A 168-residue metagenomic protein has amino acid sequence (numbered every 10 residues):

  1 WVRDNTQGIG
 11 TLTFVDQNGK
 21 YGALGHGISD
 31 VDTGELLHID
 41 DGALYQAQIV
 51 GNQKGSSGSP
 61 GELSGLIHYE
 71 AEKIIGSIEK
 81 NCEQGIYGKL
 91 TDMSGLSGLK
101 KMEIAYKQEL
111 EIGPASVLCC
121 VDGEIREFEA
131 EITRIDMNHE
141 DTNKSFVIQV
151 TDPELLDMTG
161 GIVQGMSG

Functional and structural regions predicted by a protein language model:
W1-G168: C-terminal recognition in membrane/secretory proteostasis and scaffolding
